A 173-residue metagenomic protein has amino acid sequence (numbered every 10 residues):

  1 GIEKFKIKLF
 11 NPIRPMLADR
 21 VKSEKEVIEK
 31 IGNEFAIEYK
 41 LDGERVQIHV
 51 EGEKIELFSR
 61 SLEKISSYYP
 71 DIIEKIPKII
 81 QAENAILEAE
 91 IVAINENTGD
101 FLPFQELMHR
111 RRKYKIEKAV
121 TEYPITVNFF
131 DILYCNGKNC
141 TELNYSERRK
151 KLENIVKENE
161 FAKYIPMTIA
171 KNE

Functional and structural regions predicted by a protein language model:
G1-E173: Catalytic cores of nucleic-acid ligases and guanylyltransferases
